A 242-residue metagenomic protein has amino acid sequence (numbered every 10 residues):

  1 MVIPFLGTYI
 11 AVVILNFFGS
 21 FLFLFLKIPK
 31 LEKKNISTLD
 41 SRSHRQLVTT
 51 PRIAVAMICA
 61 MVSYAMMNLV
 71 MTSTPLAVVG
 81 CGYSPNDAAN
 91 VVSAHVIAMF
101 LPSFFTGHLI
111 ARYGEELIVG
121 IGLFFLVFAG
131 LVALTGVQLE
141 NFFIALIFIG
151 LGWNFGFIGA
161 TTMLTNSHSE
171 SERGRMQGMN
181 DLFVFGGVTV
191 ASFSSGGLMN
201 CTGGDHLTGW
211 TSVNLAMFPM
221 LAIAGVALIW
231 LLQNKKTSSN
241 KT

Functional and structural regions predicted by a protein language model:
M1-I14, G197-L221: A membrane-interface helix-boundary motif in multi-pass transporters
A11-K33, A227-L232: C-terminal membrane-cytosol helix-exit motif in multi-pass small-molecule transporters
I28-M57: Juxtamembrane intracellular "pre-TM" segments in multi-pass secondary transporters
T49-M67, I147: Pair of pore-lining "gating" transmembrane helices in MFS-fold secondary transporters
P102-E115, M199: Helix-to-loop junctions at the C-terminal end of transmembrane segments in multipass secondary transporters
L117-L131: Structural signature of the two symmetry-related core transmembrane helices
F155-S169: Intracellular juxtamembrane helix-capping segments at the cytosolic ends of symmetry-related transmembrane helices
S171-G204: A late C-terminal transmembrane helix in Major Facilitator Superfamily
